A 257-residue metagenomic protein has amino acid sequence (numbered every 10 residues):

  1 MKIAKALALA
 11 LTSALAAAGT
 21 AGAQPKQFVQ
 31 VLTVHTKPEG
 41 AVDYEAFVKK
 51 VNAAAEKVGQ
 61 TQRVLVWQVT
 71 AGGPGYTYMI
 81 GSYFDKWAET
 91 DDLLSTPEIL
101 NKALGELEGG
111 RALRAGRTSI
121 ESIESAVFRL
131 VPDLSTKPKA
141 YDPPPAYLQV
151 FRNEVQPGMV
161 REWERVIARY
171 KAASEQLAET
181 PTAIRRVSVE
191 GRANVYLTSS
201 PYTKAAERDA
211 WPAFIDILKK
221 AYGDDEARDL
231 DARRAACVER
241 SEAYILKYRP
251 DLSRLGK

Functional and structural regions predicted by a protein language model:
M1-L9: Bacterial N-terminal signal peptides that target proteins for export
A4, A18-A23: Short, low-complexity disordered leader/linker segments with a strong preference for bacterial N-terminal type II
A8-A16: Bacterial N-terminal signal peptides
G22-K257: Short S/T/G/P-rich N-terminal loop/turn motif that feeds into the first structured element of a domain
